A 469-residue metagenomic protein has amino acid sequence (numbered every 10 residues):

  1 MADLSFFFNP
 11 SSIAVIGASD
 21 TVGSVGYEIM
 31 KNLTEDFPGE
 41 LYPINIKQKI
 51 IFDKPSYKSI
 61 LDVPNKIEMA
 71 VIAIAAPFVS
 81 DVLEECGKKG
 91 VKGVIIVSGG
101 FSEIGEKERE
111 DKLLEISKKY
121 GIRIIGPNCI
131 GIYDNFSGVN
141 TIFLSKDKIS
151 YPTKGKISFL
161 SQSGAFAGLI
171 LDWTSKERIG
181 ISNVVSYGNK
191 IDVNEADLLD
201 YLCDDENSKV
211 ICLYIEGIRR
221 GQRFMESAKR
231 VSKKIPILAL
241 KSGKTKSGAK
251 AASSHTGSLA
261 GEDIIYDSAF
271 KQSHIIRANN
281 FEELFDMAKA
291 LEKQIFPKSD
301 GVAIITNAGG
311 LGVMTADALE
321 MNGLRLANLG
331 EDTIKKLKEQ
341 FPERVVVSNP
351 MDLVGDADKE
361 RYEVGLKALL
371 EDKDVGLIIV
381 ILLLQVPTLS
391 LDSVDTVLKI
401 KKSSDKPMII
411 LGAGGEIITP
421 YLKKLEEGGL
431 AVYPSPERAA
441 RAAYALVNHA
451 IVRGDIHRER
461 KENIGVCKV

Functional and structural regions predicted by a protein language model:
M1-V469: Catalytic-core regions of core metabolic enzymes, especially those transforming organic acids/acyl-group intermediates
